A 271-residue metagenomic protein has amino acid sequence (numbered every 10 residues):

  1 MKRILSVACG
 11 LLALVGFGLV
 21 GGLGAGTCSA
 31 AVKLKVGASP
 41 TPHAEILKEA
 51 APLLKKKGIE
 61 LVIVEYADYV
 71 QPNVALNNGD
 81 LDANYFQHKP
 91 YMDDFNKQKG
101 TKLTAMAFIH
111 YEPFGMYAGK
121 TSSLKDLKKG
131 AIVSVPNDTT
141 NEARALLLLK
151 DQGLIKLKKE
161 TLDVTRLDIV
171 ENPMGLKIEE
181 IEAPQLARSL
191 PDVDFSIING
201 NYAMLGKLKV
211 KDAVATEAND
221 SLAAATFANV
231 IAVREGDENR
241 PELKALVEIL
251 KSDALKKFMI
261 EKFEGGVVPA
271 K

Functional and structural regions predicted by a protein language model:
M1-K33: Short, low-complexity disordered leader/linker segments with a strong preference for bacterial N-terminal type II
A30-T41, I59-E65, I132-V133: Short, well-ordered beta-strand elements
I63-V74, T161-R188: Short helix-initiation/N-cap motifs at beta->coil->alpha
E65-Y69, G79, A83-D93, I109-H110 (+3 more regions): Beta->alpha turn/N-cap motifs
D94-M106, T121, D192, I197 (+1 more regions): Ligand-binding "clamshell"
M106-I155: A conserved helix-loop-strand patch within extracytoplasmic ligand-binding domains of the periplasmic binding
P113-L124, F227-R240: A bilobed periplasmic-binding-protein/Venus flytrap-type ligand-binding module shared by bacterial periplasmic
A143-K150, L250-A270: Periplasmic-binding protein-like
